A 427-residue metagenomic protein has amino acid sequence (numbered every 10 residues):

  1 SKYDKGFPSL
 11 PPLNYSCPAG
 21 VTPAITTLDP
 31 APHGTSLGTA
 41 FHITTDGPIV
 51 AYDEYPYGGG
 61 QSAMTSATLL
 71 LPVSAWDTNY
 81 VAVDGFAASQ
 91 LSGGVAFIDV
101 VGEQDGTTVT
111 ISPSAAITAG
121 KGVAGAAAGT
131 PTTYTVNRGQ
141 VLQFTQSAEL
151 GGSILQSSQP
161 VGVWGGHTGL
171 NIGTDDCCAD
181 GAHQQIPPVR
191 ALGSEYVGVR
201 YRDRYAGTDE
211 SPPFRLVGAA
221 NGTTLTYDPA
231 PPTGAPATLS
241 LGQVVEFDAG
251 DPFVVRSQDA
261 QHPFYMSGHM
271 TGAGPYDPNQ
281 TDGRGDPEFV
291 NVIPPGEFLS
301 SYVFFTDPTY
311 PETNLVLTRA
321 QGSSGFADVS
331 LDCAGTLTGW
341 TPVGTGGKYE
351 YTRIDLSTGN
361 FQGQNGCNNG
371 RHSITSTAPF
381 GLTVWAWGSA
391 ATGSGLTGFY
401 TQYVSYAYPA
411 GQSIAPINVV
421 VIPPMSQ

Functional and structural regions predicted by a protein language model:
S1-G152, Q156-P252, R256-S426: Conserved functional hotspot residues at active sites or interaction interfaces
